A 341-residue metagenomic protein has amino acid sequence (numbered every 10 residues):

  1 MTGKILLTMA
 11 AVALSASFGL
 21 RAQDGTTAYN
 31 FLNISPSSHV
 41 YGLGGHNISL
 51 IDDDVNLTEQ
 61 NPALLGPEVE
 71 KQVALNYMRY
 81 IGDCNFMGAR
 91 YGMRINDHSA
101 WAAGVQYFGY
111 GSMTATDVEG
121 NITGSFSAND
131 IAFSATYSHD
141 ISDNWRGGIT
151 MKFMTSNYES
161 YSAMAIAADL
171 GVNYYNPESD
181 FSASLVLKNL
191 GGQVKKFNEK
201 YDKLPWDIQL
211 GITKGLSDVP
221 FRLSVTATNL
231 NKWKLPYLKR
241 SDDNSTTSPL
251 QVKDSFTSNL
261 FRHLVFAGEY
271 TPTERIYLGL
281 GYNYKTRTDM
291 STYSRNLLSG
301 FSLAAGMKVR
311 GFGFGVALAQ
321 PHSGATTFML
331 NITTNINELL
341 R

Functional and structural regions predicted by a protein language model:
M1-T26, G268: Bacterial Sec-dependent N-terminal signal peptides
R21-R341: Subset of outer-membrane beta-barrel
